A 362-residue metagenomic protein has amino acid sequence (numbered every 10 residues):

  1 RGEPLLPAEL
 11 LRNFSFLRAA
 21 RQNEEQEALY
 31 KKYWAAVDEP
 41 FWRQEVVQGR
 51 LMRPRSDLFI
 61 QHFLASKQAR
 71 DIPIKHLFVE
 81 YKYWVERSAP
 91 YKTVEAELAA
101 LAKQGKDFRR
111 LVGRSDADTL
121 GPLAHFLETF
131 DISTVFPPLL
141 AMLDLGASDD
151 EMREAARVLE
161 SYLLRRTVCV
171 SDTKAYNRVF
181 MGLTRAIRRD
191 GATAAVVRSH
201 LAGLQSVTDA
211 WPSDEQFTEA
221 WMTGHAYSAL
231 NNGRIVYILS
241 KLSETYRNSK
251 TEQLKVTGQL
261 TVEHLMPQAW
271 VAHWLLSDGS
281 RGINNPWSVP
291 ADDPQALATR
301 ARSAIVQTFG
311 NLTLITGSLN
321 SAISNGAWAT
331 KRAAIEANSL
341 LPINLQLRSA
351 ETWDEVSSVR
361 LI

Functional and structural regions predicted by a protein language model:
G2-K241: A cross-family structural signal marking well-folded subdomains
L10, F16, V271, A333 (+1 more regions): Short capping/connector residues at structural and topological boundaries
D150, S358-L361: Short, charged, surface-exposed loops that flank catalytic or proteolytic processing sites
L159, L361-I362: Short amphipathic C-terminal alpha-helix that caps PH/PH-like domains
A195-N338: Betabetaalpha-Me/HNH-type nuclease active-site subdomain
K331-V359: C-terminal, non-catalytic "cap/extension" segments appended to globular domains
